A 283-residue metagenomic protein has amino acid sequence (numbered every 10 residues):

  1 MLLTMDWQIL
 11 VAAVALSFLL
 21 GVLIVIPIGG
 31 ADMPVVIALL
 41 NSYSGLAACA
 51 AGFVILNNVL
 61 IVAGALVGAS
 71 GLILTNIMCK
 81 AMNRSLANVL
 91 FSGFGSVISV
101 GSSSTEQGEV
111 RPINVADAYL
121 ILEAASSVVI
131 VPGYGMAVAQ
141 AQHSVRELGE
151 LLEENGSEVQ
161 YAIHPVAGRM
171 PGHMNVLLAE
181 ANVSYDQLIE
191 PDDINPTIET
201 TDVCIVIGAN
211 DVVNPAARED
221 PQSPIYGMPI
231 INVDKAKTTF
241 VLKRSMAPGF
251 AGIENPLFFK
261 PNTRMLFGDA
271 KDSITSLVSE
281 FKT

Functional and structural regions predicted by a protein language model:
M1-P34, S42, L60, A124: Acidic, glycine-enriched active-site microenvironments
D6, L10, I28-A38, A69 (+3 more regions): Alpha-helix capping and helix-loop boundary segments enriched in small/acidic/polar residues
F18, G93-E106, P132, N255-P261: Gly-rich Lys/Arg/Thr-decorated short loops/hinges at beta-loop-alpha junctions or inter-strand turns that position
I24, I28-G29, Y43-A87: Mobile "lid/hinge" segments at catalytic clefts and subdomain interfaces of large enzymes
V25-Y43, F94-S99, V110-R111: Membrane-interface segments at loop-to-transmembrane junctions
A38, A51, A63-V67, Q107-V110 (+2 more regions): Glycine- and other small-residue-rich loops at beta-strand/loop junctions that grip anionic moieties
L66-A125: Membrane-interfacial segments at transmembrane helix termini in multi-pass membrane proteins
G108-T283: Structured cytosolic domains appended to multi-pass membrane proteins
